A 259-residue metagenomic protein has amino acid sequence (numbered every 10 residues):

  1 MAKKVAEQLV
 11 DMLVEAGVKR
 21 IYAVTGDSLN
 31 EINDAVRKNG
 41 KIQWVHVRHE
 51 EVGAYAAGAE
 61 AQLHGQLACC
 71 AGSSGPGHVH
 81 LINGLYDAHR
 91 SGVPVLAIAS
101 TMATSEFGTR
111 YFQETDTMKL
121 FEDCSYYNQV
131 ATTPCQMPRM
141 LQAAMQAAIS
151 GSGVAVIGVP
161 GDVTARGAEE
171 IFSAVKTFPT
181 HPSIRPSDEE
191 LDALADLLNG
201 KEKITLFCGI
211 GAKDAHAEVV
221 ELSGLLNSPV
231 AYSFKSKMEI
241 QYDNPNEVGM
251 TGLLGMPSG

Functional and structural regions predicted by a protein language model:
M1-G259: N-terminal alpha/beta PP-like core and its mobile active-site loop of ThDP/TPP-dependent enzymes
